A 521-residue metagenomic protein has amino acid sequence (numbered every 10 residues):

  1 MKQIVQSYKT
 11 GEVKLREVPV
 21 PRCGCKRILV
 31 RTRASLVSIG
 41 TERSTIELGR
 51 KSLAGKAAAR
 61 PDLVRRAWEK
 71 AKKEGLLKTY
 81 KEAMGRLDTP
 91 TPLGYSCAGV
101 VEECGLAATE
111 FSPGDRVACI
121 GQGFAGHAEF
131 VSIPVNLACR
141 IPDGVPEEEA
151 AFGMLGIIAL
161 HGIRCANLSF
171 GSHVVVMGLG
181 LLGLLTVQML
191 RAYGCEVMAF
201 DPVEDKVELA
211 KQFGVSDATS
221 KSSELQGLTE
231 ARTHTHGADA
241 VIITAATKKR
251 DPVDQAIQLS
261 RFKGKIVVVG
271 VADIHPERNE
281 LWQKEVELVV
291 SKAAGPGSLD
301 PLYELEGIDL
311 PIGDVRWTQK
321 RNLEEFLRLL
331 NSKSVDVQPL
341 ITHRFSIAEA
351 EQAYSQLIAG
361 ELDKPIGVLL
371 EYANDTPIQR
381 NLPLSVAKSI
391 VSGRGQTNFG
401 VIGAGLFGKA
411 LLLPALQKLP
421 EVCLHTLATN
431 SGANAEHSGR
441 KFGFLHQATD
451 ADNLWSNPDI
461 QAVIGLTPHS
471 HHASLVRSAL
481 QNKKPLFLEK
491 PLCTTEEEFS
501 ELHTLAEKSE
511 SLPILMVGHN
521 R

Functional and structural regions predicted by a protein language model:
I4, T235, A240, V267-V271 (+6 more regions): C-terminal capping/lid region of NAD(P)-dependent oxidoreductase domains
P21-L36, L48-G123: Glycine-rich beta-strand-centered segment in the early N-terminal region that forms part of a ligand/cofactor-binding
G123, P146-S223: Mid-domain Rossmann-like dinucleotide-binding core that forms the NAD(H)/NADP(H) cofactor-binding site
A166-L168, E208, F213-S291, N457-A462 (+1 more regions): Glycine-rich cofactor phosphate-binding loops and adjacent beta1-alpha1 units of small-molecule cofactor enzyme domains
G183-L184, G408-L412, H472: N-terminal Rossmann-fold NAD(P) dinucleotide-binding loop
K249-E325, P377-R394, L411, T495-E498: Glycine-rich phosphate-binding loop and adjacent beta-alpha segment of Rossmann(oid) nucleotide-cofactor-binding
R380-F442: N-terminal Rossmann-like dinucleotide-binding module
C493-R521: A contiguous active-site-proximal alpha/beta segment in oxidoreductase catalytic domains
